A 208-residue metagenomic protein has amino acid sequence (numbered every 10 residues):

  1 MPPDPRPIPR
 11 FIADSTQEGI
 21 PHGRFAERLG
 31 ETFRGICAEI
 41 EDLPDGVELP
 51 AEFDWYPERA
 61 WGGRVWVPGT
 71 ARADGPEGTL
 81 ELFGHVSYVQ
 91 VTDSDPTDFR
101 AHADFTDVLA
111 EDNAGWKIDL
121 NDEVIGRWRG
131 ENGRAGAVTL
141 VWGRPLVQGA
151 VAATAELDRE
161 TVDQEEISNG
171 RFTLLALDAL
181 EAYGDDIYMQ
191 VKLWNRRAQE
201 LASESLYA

Functional and structural regions predicted by a protein language model:
M1-N121: Long, contiguous interaction/targeting segments characteristic of exported/extracellular or secretory-pathway proteins
V47, V65-V67, V86-V91, V108 (+6 more regions): Extended aliphatic helical segments
P57-R64, G133-A135, I167-S168: Short, ordered beta-strand-loop transition motifs
V108-W142: Extracellular ectodomain segments of secreted/surface proteins
R134-A208: Ser/Thr-rich low-complexity repeats and stalk/linker segments
